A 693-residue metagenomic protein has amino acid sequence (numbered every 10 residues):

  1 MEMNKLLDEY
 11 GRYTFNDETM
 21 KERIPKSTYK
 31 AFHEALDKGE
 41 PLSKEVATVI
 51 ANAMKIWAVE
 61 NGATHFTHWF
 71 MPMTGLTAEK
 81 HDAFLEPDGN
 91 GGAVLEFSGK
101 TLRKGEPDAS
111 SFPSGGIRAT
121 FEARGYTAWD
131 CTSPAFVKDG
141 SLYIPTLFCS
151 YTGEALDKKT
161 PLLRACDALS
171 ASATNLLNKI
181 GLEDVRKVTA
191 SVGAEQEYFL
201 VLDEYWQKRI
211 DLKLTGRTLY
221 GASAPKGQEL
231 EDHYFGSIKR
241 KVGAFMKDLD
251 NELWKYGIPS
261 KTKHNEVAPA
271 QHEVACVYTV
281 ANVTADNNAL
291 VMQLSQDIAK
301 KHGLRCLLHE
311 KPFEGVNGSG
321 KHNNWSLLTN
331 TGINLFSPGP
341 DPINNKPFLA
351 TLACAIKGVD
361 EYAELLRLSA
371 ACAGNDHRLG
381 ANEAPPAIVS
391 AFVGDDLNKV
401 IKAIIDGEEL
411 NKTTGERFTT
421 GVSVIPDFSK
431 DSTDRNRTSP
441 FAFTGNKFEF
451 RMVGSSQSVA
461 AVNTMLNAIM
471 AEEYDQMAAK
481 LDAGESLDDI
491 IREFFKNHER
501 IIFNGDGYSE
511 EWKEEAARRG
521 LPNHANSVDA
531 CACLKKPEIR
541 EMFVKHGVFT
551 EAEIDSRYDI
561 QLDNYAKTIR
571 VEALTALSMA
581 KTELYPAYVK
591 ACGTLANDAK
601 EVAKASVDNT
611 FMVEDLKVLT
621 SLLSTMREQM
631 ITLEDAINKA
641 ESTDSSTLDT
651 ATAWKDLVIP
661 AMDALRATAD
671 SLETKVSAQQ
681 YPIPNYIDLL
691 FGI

Functional and structural regions predicted by a protein language model:
M1-T14, A171, N175-L177, D395: Flexible inter-domain linker/hinge segments
M3-N16, A35-D37, P225-Y234: Gly-rich Lys/Arg/Thr-decorated short loops/hinges at beta-loop-alpha junctions or inter-strand turns that position
Y10-E122: Active-site core of metal-dependent hydrolases
V46-I50, F70-P72, K100-T101, F148 (+4 more regions): Active-site-proximal loop/turn and secondary-structure-junction residues that shape catalytic pockets, frequently
G75-G91, K104-S110, R209, T215-T218 (+3 more regions): Short linear, low-complexity motifs centered on an aromatic residue
A123-L308, N317-G320, L327-D559: Glycine-rich, acidic/polar active-site loops that bind/position phosphate-bearing ligands
L212, N288, E310-K311, S337-D341 (+5 more regions): Composition- and surface-driven signal marking solvent-exposed, interaction-prone regions in large proteins
K496-I693: C-terminal amphipathic alpha-helical interaction region
